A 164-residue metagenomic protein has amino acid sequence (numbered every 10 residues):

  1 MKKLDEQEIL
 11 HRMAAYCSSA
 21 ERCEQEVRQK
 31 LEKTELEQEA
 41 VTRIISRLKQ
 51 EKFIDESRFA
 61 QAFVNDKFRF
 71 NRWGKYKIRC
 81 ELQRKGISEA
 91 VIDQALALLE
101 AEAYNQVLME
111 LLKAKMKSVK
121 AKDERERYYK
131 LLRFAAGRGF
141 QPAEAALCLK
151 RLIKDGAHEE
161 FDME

Functional and structural regions predicted by a protein language model:
M1-E164: An alpha-helical, amphipathic repeat domain used for nucleic-acid recognition, typified by the mTERF helical solenoid
